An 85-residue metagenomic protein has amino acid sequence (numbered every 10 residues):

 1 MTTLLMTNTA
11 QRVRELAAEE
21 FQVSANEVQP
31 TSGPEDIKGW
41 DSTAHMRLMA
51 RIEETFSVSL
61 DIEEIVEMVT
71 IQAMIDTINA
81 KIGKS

Functional and structural regions predicted by a protein language model:
T2-N26, A80-K84: Thiotemplate assembly-line natural product biosynthesis machinery
A10, H45, V58: Functionally critical, cavity-lining and gating residues within the transmembrane helices of 12-TM secondary
L16, M46-M49, L60: Generic leucine side-chain signal with a strong bias for well-ordered alpha-helical environments
E20-G39, T55-E67: Phosphopantetheine carrier-protein modules
G39-R51, M68-I71: Amphipathic alpha-helical interaction surfaces in cytosolic regulatory modules
V66, I71-K84: C-terminal structural segments of small proteins and small subunits
